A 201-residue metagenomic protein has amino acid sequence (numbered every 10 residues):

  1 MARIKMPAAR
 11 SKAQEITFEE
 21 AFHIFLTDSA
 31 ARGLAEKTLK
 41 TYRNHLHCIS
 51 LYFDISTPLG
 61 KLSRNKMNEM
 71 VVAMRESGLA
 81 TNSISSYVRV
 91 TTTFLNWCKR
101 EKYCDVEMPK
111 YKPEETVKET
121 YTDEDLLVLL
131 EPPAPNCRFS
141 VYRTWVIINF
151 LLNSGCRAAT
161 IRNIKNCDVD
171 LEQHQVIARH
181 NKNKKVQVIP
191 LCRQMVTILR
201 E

Functional and structural regions predicted by a protein language model:
M1-E201: Conserved catalytic core of the tyrosine transesterase superfamily
